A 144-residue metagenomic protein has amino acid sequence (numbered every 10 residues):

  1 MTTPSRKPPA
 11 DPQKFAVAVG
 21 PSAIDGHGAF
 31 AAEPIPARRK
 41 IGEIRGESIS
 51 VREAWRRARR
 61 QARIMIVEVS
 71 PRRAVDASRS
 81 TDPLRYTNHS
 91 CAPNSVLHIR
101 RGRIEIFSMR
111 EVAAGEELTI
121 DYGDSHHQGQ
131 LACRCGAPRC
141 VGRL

Functional and structural regions predicted by a protein language model:
M1-L144: Conserved catalytic SET/PR domain of SAM-dependent protein methyltransferases, capturing the structural core that binds
